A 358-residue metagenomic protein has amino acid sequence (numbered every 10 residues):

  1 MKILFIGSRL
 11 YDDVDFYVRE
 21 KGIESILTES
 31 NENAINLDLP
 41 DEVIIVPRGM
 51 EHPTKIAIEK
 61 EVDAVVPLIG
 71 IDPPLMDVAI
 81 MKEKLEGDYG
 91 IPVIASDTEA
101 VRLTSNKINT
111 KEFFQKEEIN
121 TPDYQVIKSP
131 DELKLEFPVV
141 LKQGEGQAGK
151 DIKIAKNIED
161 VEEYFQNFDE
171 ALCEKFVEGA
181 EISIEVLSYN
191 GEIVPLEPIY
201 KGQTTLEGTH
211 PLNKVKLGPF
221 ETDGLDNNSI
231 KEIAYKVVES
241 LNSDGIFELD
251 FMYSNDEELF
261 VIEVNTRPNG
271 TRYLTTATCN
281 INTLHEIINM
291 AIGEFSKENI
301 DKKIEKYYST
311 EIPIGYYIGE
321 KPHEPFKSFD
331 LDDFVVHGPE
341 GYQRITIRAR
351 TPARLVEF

Functional and structural regions predicted by a protein language model:
M1-S96: ATP-binding N-terminal substructure of ATP-dependent carboxylate-amine bond-forming enzymes
G22-E24, D38-P47, V140, H323-V335: Active-site regions of enzymes building and remodeling cell-envelope glycoconjugates
E86-K153, I158: A conserved helix-loop-beta module that forms one wall/lid of the active-site cleft in ATP-utilizing catalytic domains
F114, L135-I154, D169-I184, L196-Y200 (+2 more regions): ATP-grasp fold ATP-binding core
N120-P122, V140, K150-S183, T209-K214 (+1 more regions): Conserved ATP-binding module of the ATP-grasp superfamily
K175-N242, N265-A291, D301: ATP-dependent carboxylate/phosphate-activation module, predominantly the ATP-grasp catalytic core and closely related
Y235-A277, N299-T310, I314-I318: Conserved metal-phosphate-binding beta-hairpin within the catalytic cores of diverse ATP-dependent phosphoryl-transfer
E286-F358: Peripheral (often C-terminal) accessory segments that flank ATP-dependent C-N-forming ligase machineries
